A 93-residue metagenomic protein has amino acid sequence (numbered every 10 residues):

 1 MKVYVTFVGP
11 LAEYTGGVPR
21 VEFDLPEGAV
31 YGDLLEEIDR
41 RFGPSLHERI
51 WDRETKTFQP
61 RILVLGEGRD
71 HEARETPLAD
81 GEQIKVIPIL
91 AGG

Functional and structural regions predicted by a protein language model:
M1-G92: Ubiquitin-like/PB1-type beta-grasp interaction modules and other compact soluble beta-rich domains
